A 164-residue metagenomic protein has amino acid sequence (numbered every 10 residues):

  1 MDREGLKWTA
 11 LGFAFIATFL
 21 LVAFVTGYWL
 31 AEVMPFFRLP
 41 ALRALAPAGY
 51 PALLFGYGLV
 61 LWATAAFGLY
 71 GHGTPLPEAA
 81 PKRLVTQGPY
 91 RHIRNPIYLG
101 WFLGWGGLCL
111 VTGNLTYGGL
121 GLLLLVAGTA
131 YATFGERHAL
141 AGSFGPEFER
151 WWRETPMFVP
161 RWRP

Functional and structural regions predicted by a protein language model:
M1-Q87, L99-P164: Membrane-anchoring alpha-helices and their flanking helix-loop junctions
H92-L99: Histidine-centered phosphotransfer motif of kinases
